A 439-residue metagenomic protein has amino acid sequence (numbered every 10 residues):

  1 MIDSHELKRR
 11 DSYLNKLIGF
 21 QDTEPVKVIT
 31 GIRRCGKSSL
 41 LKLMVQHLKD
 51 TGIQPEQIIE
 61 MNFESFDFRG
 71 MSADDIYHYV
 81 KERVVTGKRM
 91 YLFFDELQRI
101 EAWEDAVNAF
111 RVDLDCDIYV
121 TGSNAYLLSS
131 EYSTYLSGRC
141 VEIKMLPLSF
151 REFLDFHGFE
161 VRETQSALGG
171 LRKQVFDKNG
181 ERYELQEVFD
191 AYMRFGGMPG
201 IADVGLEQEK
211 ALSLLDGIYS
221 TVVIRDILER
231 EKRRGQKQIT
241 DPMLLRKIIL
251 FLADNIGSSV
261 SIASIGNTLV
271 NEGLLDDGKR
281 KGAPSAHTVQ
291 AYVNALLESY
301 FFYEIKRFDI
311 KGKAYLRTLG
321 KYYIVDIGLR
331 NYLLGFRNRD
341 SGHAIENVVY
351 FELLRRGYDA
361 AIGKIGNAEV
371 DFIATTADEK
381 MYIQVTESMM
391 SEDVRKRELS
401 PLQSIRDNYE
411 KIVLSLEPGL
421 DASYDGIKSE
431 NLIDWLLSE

Functional and structural regions predicted by a protein language model:
I2-L7, E24, T30, S39 (+2 more regions): A cross-kingdom feature that marks ATP-driven nucleic-acid transaction machinery
S4-D22: Pre-Walker A adenine-sensing motif
L7, V161-A344, F351, D359-A360: Interdomain hinge/linker elements that couple catalytic modules in large macromolecular machines
G36: Conserved glycine(s) of the Walker
I59-K88: Short glycine-rich substrate-engagement loop in P-loop NTPases that contacts/grips substrate
V85-W103: Conserved P-loop NTPase "ATPase switch" module shared by AAA+ and STAND
D117-S123, K144: Structural recognition of the conserved hydrophobic beta-strand(s) that form the central parallel beta-sheet of P-loop
Y126-E142, L154-F159: Short regulatory helix/loop adjacent to the ATP-binding pocket of P-loop NTPases
